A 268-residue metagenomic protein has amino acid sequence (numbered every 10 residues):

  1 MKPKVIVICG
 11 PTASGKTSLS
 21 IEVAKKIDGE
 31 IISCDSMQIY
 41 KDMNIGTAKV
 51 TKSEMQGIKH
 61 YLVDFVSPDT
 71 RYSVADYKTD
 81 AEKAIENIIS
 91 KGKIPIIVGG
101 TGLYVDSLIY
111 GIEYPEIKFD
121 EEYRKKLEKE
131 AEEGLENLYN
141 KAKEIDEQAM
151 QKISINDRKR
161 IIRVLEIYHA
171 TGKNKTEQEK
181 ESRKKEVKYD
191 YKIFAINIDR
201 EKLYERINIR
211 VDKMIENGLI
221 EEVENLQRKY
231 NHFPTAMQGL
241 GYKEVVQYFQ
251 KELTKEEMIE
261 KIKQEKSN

Functional and structural regions predicted by a protein language model:
M1-N268: Phosphate/pyrophosphate-binding catalytic cores of soluble transferases and nucleic-acid-acting enzymes
